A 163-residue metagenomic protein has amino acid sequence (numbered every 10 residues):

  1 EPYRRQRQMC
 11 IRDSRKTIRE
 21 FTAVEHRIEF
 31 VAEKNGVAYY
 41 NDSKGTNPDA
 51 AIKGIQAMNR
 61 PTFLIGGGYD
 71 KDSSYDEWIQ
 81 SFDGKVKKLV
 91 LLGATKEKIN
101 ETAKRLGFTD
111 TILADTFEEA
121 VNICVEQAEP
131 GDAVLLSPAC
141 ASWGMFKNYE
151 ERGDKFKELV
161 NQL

Functional and structural regions predicted by a protein language model:
E1-I11: Single conserved hydrophobic/aromatic residue that forms the stacking wall/gate of nucleotide- or nucleobase-binding
R15-R19: Beta-strand segments within the central parallel beta-sheet cores of soluble alpha/beta enzyme folds
E20-H26, F30-A38, S43-L163: ATP-dependent carboxylate-amine ligase
